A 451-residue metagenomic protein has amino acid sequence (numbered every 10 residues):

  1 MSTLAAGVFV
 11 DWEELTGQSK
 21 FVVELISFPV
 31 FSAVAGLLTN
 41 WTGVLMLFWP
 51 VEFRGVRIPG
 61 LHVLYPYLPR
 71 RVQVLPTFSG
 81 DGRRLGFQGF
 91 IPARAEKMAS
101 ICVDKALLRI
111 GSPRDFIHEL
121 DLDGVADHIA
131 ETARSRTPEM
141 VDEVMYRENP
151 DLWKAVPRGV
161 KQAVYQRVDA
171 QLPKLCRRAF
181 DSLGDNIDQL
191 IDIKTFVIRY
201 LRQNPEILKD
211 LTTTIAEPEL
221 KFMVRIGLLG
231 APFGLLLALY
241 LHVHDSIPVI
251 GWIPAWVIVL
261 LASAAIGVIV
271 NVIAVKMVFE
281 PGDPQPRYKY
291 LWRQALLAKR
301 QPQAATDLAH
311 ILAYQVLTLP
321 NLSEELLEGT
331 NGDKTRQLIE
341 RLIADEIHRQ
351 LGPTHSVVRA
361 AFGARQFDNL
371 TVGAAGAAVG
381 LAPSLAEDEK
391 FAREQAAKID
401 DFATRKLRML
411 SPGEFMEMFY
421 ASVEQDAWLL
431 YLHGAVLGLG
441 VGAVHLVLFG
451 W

Functional and structural regions predicted by a protein language model:
L4, V8-G17, L237-W252, F449-W451: Transmembrane helix-loop junctions at the membrane interface of multipass transporters and ion channels
L4-A216, I253, V257-S422: Large intracellular
M46-L47, L241-H244, M277-V278, L448: Helix-loop junctions at the membrane-solvent interface of multi-pass transporters, primarily the C-terminal
E131-E139, G227-L229, H242-D245, Q337-A344 (+2 more regions): Short, charged low-complexity intrinsically disordered segments located at boundaries of structured domains
V197, E219-Y240, V423-L448: Bilayer-spanning, highly hydrophobic alpha-helical transmembrane segments
L228, P232-P248, W252-V272: Core alpha-helical transmembrane segments of integral membrane proteins
